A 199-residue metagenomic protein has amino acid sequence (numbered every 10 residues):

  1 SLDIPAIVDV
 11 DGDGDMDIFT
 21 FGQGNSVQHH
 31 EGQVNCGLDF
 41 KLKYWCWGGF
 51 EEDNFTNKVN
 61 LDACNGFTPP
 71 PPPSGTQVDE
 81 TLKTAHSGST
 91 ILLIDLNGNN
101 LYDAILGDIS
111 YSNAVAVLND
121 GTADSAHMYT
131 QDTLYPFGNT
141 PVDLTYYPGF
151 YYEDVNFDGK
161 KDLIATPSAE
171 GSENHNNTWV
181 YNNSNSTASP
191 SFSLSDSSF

Functional and structural regions predicted by a protein language model:
S1-F199: Beta-propeller-forming repeat regions
